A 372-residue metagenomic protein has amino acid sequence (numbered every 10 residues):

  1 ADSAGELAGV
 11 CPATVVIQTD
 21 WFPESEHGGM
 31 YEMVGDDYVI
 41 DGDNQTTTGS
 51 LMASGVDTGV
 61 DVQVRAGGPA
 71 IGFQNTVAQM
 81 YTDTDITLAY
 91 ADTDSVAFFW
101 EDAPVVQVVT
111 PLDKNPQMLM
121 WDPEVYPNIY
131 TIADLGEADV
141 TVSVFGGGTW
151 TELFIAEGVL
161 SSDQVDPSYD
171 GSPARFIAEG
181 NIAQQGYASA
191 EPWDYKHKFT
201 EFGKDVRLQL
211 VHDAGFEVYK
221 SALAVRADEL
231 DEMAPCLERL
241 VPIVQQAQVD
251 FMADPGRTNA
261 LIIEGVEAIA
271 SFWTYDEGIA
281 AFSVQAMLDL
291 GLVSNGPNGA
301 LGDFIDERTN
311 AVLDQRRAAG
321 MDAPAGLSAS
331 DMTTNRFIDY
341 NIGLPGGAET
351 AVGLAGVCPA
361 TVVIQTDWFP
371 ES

Functional and structural regions predicted by a protein language model:
A1-D2: N-terminal Sec signal peptide cleavage junction
G5-Y169, I182, G186, Q209 (+1 more regions): Short, glycine-/small- and polar/acidic-enriched structural segments that line small-molecule recognition paths
E24, I71, V144-G148, Q185-S189 (+4 more regions): Soluble non-cytosolic domains of exported or imported proteins
Y38-D57, L210-F216, D231, G291-D303: Short, solvent-exposed loop/beta-turn-alpha elements that line the ligand-binding surface or hinge of extracytoplasmic
D94, Y169-F272: Pocket-lining segment of extracytoplasmic ligand-binding domains
L160-V165, G203-L208, A268-A286, D322-M332: Short, surface-exposed acidic
E232-G320: Secondary-structure end/capping motifs
D306-V362: Conserved C-terminal helix/tail region of periplasmic/extracytoplasmic solute-binding proteins
